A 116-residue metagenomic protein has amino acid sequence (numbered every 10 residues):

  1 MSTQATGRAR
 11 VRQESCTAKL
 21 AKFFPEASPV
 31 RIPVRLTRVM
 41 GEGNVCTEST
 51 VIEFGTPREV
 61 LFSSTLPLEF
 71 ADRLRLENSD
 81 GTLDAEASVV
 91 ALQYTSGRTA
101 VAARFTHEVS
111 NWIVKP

Functional and structural regions predicted by a protein language model:
M1-P116: Structured alpha-helical
